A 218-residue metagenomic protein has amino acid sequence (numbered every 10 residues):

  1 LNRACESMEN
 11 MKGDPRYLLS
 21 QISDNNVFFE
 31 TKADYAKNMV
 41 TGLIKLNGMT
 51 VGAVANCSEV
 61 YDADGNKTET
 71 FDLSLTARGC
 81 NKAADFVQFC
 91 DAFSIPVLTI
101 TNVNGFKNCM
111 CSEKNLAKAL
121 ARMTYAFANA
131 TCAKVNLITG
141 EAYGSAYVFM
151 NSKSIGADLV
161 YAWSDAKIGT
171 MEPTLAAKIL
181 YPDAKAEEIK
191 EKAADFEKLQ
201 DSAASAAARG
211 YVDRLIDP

Functional and structural regions predicted by a protein language model:
L1-P218: Ligand-binding clefts of soluble mixed alpha/beta catalytic domains
